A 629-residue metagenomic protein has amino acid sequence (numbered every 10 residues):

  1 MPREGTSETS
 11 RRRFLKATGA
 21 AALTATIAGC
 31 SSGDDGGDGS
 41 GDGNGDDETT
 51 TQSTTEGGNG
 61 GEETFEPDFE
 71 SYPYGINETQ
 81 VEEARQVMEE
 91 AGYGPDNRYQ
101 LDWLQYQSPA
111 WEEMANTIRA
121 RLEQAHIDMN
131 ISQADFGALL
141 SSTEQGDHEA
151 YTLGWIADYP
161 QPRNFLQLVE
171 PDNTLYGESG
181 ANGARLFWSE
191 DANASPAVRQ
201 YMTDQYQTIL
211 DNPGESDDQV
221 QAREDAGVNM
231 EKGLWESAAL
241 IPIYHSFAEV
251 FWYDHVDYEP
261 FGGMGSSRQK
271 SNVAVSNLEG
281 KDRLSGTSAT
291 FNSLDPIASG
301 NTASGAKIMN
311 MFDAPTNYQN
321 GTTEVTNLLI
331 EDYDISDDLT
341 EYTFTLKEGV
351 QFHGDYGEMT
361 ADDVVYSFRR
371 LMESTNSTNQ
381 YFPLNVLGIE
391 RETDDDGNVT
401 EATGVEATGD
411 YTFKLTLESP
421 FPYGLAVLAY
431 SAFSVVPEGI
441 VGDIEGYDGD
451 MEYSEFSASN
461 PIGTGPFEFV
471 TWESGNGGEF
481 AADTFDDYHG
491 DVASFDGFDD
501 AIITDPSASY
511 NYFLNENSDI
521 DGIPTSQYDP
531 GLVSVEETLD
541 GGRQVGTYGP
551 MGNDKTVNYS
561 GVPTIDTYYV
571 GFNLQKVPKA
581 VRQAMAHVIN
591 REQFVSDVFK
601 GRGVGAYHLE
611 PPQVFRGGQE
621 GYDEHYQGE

Functional and structural regions predicted by a protein language model:
L15, E56-E63, F69-N77, Q124 (+8 more regions): Extracytoplasmic/peripheral linker and loop segments enriched in polar/acidic and small residues with frequent Thr/Pro
D46, Q52, E56-A120, N229 (+4 more regions): Append "and occasionally in soluble cytosolic enzymes with long acidic Gly/Pro-rich linkers
V81, D313, Q319-G321, T400 (+3 more regions): Gly/Pro-rich hinge or "lid" segments in bacterial periplasmic/extracellular proteins
M114, D128-N130, D135, S454-A458 (+3 more regions): Ligand-site clamp/hinge motif
E123, V250-R283, N292: Long beta-strand-rich cores associated with HINT superfamily self-processing modules
G286-I335, I462: N-terminal lobe/hinge region of extracytoplasmic solute-binding protein
E331-Q380, Y512, R582: Aromatic- and charge-enriched surface segment that lines or borders ligand/interaction sites
D363, L384-I444: Surface-exposed binding/hinge segments that line and control ligand-binding clefts or catalytic entry sites
